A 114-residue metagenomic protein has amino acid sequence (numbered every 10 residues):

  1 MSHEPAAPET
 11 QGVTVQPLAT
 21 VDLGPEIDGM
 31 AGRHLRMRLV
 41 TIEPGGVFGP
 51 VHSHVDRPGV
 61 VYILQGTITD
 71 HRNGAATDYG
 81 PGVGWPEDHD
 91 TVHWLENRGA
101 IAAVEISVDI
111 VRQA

Functional and structural regions predicted by a protein language model:
M1-R36, P86: A short, N-terminal "cap"/entry segment at the start of jelly-roll beta-barrel domains of the cupin/DSBH fold
M30-H34, G46-G59: A short beta-loop-beta micro-motif enriched in histidine and acidic residues
L35, G84, A103-E105: Flexible, surface-exposed loop/linker segments and immediately adjacent secondary-structure boundaries
R38-V40, V61, I106: Conserved hydrophobic/aromatic positions in well-ordered beta-strands
I42-E43, N73-T91: Short acidic-glycine-tyrosine-enriched beta hairpin
V47-G49, S53, G84-W85, H89-E96: Histidine-centered metal-chelating micro-motifs
D56-N73, V83: Glycine- and acidic-residue-biased ligand/ion/polar-headgroup-sensing regions
T69, H89-A114: Ligand-binding loop in jelly-roll beta-barrel domains
